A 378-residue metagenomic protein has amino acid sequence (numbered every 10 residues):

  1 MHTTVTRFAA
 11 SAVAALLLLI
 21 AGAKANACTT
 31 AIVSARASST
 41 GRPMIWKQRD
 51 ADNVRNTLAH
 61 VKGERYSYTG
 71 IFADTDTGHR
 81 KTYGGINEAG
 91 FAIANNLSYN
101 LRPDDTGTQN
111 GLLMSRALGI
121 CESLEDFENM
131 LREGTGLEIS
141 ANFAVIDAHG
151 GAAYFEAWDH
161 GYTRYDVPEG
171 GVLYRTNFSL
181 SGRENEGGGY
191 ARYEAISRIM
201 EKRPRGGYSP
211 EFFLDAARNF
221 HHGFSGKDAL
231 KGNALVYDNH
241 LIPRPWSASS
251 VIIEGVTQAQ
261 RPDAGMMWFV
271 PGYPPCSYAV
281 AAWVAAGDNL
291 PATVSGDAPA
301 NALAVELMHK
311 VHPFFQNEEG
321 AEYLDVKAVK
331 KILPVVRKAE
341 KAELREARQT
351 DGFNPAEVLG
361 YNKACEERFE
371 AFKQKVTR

Functional and structural regions predicted by a protein language model:
M1-T6: N-terminal secretory signal peptides that target proteins for export/translocation
A10-A21: Bacterial N-terminal signal peptides
I20-A21, L137, W158-G161: Hydrophobic alpha-helical segments
A27-G85, A89-G119, A141, D147-R378: C-terminal, well-structured catalytic/ligand-binding subdomain of enzymes
S123-D126: Alpha-helix N-cap recognition
N129-A144: Secretory/export targeting leaders with adjacent low-complexity proregions
